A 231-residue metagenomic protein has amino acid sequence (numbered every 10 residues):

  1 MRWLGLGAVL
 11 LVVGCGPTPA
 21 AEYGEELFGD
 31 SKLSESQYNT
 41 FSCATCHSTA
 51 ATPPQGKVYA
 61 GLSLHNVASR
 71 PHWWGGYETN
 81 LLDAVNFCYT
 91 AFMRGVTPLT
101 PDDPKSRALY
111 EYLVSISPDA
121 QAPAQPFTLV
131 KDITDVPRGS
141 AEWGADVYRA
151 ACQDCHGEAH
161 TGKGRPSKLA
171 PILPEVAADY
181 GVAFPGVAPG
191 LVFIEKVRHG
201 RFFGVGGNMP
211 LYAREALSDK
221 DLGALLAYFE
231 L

Functional and structural regions predicted by a protein language model:
M1-K32, E78, D83-N86, F92-A108 (+3 more regions): N-terminal export/targeting leaders of redox proteins
C15-Q37, S117-V147, K163-G164: Electrostatic cytochrome c docking/interface patches
P19, P54-P98, L109, A170-L231: Extracytoplasmic electron-transfer domains, predominantly the class I c-type cytochrome c fold
G29-S63, D119, A145-A183, R198-G207 (+1 more regions): Periplasmic/extracellular electron-transfer cofactor-ligation site, primarily the c-type cytochrome heme-c attachment
E35-F41, V96, P126-T128, G206-M209 (+1 more regions): Short helix/loop segment immediately N-terminal to the Walker
T52-P53, F92-P98, I116-Q125, D135-P137 (+2 more regions): Inter-heme linker and motif-flanking segments adjacent to c-type heme-binding CXXCH motifs in c-type cytochromes
D102-L113, T128-W143, A213-S218: Amphipathic alpha-helical surface "interface" segments used for docking/oligomerization or membrane association within
